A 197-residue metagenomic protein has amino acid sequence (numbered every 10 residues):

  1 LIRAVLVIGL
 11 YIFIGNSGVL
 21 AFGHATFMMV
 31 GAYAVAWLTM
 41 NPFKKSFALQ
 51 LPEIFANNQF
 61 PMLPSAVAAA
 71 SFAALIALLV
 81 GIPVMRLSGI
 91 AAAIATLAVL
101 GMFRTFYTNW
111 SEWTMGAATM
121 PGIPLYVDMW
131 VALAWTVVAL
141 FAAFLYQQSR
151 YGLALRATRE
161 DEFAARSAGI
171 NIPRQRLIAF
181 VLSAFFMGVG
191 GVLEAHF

Functional and structural regions predicted by a protein language model:
L1-F197: Transmembrane alpha-helices and adjacent helix-loop boundaries
